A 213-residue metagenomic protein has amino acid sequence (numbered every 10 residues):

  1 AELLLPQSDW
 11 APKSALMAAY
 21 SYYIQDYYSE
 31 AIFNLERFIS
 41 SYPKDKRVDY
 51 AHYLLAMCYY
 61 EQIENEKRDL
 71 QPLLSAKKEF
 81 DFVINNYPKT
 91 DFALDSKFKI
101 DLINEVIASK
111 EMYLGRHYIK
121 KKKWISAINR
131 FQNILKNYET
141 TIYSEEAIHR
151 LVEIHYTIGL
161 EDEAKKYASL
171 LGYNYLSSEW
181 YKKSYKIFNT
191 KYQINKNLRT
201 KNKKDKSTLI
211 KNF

Functional and structural regions predicted by a protein language model:
A1-F213: Acidic, polar-rich low-complexity tracts and alpha-helical solenoid repeat scaffolds
